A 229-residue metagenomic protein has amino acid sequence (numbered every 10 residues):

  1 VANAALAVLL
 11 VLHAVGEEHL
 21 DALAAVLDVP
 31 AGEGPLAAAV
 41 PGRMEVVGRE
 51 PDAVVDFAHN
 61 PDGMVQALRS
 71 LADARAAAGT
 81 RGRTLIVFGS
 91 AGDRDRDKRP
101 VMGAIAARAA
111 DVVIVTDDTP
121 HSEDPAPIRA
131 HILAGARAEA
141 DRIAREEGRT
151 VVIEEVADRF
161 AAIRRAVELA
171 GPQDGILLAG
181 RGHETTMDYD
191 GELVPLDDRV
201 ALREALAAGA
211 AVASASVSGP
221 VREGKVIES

Functional and structural regions predicted by a protein language model:
V1-A5: Short, conserved micro-motifs enriched in small and acidic residues
L6-S229: ATP-dependent carboxylate-amine ligase
